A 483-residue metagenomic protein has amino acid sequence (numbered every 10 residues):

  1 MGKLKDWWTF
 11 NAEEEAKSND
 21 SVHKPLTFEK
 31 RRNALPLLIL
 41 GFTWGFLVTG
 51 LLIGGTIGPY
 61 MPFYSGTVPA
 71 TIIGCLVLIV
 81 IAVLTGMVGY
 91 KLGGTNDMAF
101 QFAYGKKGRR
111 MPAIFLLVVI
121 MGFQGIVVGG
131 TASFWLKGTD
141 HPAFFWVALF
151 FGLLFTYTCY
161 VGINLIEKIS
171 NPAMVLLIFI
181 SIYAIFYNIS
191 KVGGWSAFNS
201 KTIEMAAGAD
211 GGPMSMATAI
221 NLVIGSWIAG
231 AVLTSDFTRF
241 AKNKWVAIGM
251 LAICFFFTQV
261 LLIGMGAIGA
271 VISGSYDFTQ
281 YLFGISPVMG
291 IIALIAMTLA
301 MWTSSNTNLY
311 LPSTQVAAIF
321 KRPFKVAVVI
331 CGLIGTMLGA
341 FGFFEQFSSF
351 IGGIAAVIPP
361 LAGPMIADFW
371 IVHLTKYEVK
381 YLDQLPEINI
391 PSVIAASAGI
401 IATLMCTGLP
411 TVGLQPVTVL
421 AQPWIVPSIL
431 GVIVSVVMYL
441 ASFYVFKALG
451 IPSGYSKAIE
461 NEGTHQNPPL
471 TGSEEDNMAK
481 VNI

Functional and structural regions predicted by a protein language model:
M1-S65, L78, A206-I220, R239-V246 (+1 more regions): Membrane-interface "cap" regions at the ends of multi-pass membrane proteins
L40-W44, I73, A113-L117, G138-I163 (+5 more regions): Transmembrane alpha-helical segments of multi-pass small-molecule transport proteins
T56-G86, Q101, K107-R110, G129 (+3 more regions): Extracellular loop-to-transmembrane helix junctions
T71-Y104, M111-V119, Y439-I451, P469 (+1 more regions): Juxtamembrane transmembrane-helix boundary signature
R109-H141, W302-A318: Hydrophobic transmembrane alpha-helices that form the core helical bundles of multi-pass secondary transporters
A132, W146-F151, F155-K191, A197 (+2 more regions): Membrane-interface loop-to-helix entry segments
L176-M205, M216-A219, V223-S226, G266-V271 (+2 more regions): Hydrophobic alpha-helical segments and their helix-loop junctions in multi-pass secondary transporters
M365-A441, V445-E460: C-terminal membrane-solvent junction of multi-pass transporters and transport-like membrane proteins
